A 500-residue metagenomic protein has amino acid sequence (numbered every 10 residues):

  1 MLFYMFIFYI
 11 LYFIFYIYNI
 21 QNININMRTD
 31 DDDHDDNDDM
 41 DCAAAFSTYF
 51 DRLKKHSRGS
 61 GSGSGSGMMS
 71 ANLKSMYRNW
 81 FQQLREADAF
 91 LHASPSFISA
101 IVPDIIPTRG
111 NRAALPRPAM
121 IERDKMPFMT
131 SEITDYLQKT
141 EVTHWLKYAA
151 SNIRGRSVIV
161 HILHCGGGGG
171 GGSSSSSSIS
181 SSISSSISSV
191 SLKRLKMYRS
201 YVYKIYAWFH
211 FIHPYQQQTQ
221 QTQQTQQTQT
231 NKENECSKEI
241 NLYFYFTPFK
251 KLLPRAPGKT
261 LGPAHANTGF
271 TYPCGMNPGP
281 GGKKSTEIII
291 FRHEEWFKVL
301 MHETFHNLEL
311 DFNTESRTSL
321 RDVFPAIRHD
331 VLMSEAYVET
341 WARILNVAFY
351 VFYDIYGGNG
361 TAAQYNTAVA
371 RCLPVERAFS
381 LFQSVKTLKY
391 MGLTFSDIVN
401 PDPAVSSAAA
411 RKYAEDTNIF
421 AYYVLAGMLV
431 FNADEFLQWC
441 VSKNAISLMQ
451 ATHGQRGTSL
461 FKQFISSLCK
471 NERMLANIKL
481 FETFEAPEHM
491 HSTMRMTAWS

Functional and structural regions predicted by a protein language model:
M1-N19: Hydrophobic alpha-helical signal peptides and transmembrane signal-/tail-anchor segments that drive secretory-pathway
I25, D31-N37, S60-S66, G168-S186 (+1 more regions): Intrinsically disordered, low-complexity regions enriched in glycine and serine
D30, D38-G59, G65-E141, R154 (+2 more regions): Long, compositionally biased intrinsically disordered regions
F97, I101-G168, S188-T219, N231-G281 (+1 more regions): Auxiliary, metal-adjacent structural segments of Zn-dependent hydrolase domains
Y203-P214, A336-V351, K386, A414-Q438: Short, hydrophobic/amphipathic alpha-helical patches that form generic packing surfaces within helical domains
K283-L300: Short pre-active-site segment immediately N-terminal to the catalytic Zn-binding motif
K298-D311, A342: Active-site recognition of the HExxH zinc-binding catalytic motif
F312-S380: Post-HExxH zinc-binding segment in Zn-dependent metallohydrolases
